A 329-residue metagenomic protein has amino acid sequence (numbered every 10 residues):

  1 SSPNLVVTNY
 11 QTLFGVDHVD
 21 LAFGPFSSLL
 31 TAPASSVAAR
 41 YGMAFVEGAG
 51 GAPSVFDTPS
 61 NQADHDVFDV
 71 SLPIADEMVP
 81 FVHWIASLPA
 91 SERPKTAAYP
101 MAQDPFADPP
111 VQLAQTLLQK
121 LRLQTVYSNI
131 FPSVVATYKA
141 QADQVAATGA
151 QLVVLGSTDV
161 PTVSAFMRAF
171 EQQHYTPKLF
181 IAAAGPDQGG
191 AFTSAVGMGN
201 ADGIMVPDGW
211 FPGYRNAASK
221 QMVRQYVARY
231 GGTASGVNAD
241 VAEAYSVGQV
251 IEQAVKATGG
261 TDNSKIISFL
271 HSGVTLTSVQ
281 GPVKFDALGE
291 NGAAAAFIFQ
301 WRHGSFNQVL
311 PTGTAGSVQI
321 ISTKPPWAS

Functional and structural regions predicted by a protein language model:
S1-P3, Y127-T137: Short beta->alpha junction loops
P3-D20, A86-L88, T137-G149: Short, well-structured alpha-helical segments in soluble
V19-N129, K178-G203: Extracytoplasmic ligand/sensor domains, especially the bilobed periplasmic-binding protein
D20, D64-L72, D104, D208-G213 (+2 more regions): Second-shell loop/turn segments in exported
S28-A39, A136-T137, D143, A150-Q173 (+1 more regions): Hydrophobic alpha-helical
D64, F170-Y245, T312-G316, S322-A328: Extracellular/periplasmic periplasmic-binding protein-like sensory domains
A228-V241, E252-L310: Segments of small-molecule ligand-sensing domains
